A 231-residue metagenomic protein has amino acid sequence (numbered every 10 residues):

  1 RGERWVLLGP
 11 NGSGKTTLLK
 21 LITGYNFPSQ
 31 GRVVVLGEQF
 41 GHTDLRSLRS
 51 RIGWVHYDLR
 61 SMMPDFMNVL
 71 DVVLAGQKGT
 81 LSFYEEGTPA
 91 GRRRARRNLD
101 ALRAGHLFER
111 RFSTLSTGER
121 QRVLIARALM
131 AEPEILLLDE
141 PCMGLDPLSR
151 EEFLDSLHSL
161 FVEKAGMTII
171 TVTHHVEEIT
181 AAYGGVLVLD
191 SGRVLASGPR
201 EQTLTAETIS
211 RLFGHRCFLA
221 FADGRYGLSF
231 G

Functional and structural regions predicted by a protein language model:
T23: Helix-to-loop junction immediately C-terminal to a conserved catalytic motif
G31-G41, L48: Conserved ABC transporter NBD signature motif
L74, P89-L107: Conserved ABC ATPase "signature" region
R111-L115, E119: Conserved ABC ATPase signature
E132: Conserved catalytic motifs of ABC-family nucleotide-binding domains
L136-D139: Catalytic Walker B motif of ABC-type/P-loop ATPase nucleotide-binding domains
R211-G231: ABC ATPase nucleotide-binding domains
